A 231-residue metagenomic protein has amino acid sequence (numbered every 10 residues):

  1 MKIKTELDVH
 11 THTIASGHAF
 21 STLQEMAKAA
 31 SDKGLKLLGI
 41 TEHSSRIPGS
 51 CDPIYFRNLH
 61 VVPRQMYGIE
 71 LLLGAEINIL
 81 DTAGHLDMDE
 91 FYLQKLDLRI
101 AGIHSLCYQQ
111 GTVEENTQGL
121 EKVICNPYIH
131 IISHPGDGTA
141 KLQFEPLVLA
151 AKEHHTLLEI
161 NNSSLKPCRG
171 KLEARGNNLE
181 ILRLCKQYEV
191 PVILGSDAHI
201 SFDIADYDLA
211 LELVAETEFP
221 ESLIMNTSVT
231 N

Functional and structural regions predicted by a protein language model:
M1-H12: Replace "His-x-His-based motif
K2, S44, G49-I160, A215-L223: Extended substrate/RNA-proximal surfaces in nucleic-acid metabolism proteins
H10-I14, H43, H134, H199: Histidine-centered divalent metal-coordination motifs
G17-F20, S50-P53, K141-V148, C168-L182 (+1 more regions): Histidine/acidic-residue-rich catalytic or RNA/ligand-binding cores of hydrolases and nuclease-related proteins
Q24-L38, N58-Q65: Alpha-helical scaffold segments that flank or form the walls of functional sites
H43, V190-I204: Short acidic/histidine-rich active-site segments
L157-G170: His/Asp/Glu-enriched short active-site or ligand-binding loop at hydrolase and phosphoryl-transfer sites
A205-N231: Mid-to-C-terminal alpha-helical segments outside catalytic/metal-binding sites
